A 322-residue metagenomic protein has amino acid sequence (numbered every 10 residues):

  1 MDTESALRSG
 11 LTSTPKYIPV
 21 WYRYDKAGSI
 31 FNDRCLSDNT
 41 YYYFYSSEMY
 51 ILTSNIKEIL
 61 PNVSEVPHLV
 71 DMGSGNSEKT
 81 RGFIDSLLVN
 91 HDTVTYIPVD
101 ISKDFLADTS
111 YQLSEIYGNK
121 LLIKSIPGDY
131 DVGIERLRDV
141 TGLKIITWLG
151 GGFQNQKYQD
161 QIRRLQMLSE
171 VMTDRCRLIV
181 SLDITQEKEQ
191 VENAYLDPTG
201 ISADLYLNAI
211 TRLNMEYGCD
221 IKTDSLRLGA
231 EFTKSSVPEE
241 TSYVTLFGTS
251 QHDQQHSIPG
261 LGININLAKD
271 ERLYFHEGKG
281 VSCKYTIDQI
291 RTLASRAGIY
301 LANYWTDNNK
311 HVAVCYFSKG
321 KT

Functional and structural regions predicted by a protein language model:
M1-W21: N-terminal auxiliary segments of SAM/dcSAM-dependent transferases
P15-N62: Class I SAM-dependent methyltransferase Rossmann-like catalytic core, especially the SAM/SAH-binding loop
V66-G75: Conserved class I S-adenosyl-L-methionine
I84-V132: Class I SAM-dependent methyltransferase SAM/SAH-binding core
Q154-M167: A short, conserved alpha-helix within the catalytic core of class I
E170-E187: Conserved beta-strand signature within the Rossmann-like core of class I S-adenosyl-L-methionine
I184, V191-C283, I287-A297: Substrate-binding/catalytic lobe of Class I Rossmann-like enzymes that use SAM or dcSAM, i.e., the mid-to-C-terminal
D307-T322: Core SAM-dependent methyltransferase catalytic element
